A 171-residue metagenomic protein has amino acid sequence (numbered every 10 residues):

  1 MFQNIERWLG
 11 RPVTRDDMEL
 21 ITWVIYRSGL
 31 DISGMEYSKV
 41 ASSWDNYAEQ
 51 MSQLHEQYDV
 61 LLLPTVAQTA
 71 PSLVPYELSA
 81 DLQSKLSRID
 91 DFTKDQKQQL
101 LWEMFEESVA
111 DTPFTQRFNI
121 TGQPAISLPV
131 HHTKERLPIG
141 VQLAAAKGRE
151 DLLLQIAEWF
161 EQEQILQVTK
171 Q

Functional and structural regions predicted by a protein language model:
M1-S52, Q68-L100, P129-V130, K134-L137: Short helix-loop capping/hinge segments that flank enzyme active sites or metal/cofactor-binding pockets
S38, E49, M104-Q171: Structural helix-boundary/capping segments
T65: Glycine-rich, N-terminal phosphate-binding loop of Rossmann-like dinucleotide-binding domains
